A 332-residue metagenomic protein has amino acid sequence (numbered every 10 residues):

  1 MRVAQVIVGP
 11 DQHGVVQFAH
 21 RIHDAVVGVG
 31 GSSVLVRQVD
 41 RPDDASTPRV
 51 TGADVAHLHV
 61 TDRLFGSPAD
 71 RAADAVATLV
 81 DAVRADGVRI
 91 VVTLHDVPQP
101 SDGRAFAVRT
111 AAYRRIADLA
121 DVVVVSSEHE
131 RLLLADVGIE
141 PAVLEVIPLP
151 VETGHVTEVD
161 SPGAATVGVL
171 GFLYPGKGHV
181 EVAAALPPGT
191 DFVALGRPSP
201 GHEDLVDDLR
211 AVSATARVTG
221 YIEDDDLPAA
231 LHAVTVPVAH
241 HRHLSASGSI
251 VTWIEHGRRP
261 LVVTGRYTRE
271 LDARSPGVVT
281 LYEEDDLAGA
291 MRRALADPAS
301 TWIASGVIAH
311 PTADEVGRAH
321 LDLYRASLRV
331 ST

Functional and structural regions predicted by a protein language model:
Q17, Y174-P187, V251: A conserved mid-protein helix/loop that constitutes part of the nucleotide-sugar donor-binding site
A77-V88, A105-V122: Membrane-proximal helix-turn-helix segments that form the acceptor-binding/catalytic region of lipid-linked
D118-V156: Donor nucleotide-sugar binding/catalytic pocket of nucleotide-sugar-dependent glycosyltransferases
T190-V206, G220: Glycosyltransferase donor-sugar binding loop
V206-P228, S275: Nucleotide-activated donor-binding/catalytic signature segment of Leloir-type glycosyltransferases, i.e., the conserved
A229-A246: Acidic donor-binding loop of glycosyltransferase active sites
R259-T264: Short hydrophobic beta-strand element within catalytic cores of glycosyltransferases and related nucleotide-activated
D285-G289, L295-V330: A charged, aromatic-enriched C-terminal amphipathic alpha-helix characteristic of glycosyltransferases across folds
